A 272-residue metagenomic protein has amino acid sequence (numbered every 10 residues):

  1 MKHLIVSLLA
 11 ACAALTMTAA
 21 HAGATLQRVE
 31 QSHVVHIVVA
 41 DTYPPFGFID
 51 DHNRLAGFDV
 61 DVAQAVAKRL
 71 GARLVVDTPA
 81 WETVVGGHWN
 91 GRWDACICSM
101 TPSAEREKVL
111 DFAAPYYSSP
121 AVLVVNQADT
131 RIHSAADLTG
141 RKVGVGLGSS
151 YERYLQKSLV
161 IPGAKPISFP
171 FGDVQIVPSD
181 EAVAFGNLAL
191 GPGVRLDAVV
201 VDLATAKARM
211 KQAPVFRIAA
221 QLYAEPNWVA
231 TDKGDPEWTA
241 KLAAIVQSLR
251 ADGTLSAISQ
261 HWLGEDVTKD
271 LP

Functional and structural regions predicted by a protein language model:
A22-S99, K108, K241-L242, D252 (+1 more regions): Extracytoplasmic small-molecule ligand-binding "clamshell" domains of the periplasmic binding protein/Venus flytrap
V38-Y43, D77-E82, G91-S103, N126 (+5 more regions): Beta->alpha turn/N-cap motifs
D41, Y117-V125, L203, K207-Q247 (+1 more regions): Periplasmic-binding protein-like
I49, A63-A72, Y151-V177: Ligand-binding cleft/hinge of the Venus flytrap
D77-T78, E82-A95, K108-D111, A136-T139 (+2 more regions): Short helices/loops that flank or line small-molecule/ion binding pockets
E82-T83, M100-K108, Y154-S158, G186-Y223: A ligand-binding cleft/hinge motif common to bilobed small-molecule-binding domains
N126-V143: Flexible hinge/capping segments at coil-to-helix
Y151-Q156, V246-W262: Periplasmic-binding protein-like
